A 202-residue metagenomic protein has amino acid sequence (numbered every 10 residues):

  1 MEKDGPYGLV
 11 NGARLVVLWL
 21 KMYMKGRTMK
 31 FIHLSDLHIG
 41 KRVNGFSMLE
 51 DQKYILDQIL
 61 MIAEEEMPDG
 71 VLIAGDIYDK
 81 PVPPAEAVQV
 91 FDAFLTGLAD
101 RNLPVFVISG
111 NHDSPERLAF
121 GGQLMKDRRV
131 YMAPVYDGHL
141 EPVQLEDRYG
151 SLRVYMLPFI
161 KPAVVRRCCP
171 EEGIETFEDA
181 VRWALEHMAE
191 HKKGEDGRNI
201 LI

Functional and structural regions predicted by a protein language model:
E2-K3, K21: Charged/polar low-complexity intrinsically disordered segments
N11, L20-T96, D100: N-terminal active-site segment of His-dependent metallophosphoesterases
M29, D69, L103, G150 (+1 more regions): Short coil/turn segments at beta-strand junctions that form active-site/ligand-binding loops
L34-S35, V71-D76, P104-N111, Y131-Y136 (+1 more regions): Active-site neighborhood of phospho(di)ester-bond hydrolases with catalytic His/Asp-centered motifs
G70, Q89-N111, R117, L124-D127: Glycine-rich, N-terminal phosphate-binding loop and its surrounding beta-alpha-beta segment
P83, D113-I202: His/Asp/Glu-rich metal-coordinating catalytic cores of metallo-dependent phosphodiesterases/hydrolases acting on
